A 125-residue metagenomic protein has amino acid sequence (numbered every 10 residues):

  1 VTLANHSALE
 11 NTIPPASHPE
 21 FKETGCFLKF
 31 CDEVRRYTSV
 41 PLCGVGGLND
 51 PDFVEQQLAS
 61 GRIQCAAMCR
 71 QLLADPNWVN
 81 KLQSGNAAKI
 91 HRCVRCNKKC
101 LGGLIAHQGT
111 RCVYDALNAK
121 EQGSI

Functional and structural regions predicted by a protein language model:
V1-I125: Flavin-dependent oxidoreductase catalytic cores
